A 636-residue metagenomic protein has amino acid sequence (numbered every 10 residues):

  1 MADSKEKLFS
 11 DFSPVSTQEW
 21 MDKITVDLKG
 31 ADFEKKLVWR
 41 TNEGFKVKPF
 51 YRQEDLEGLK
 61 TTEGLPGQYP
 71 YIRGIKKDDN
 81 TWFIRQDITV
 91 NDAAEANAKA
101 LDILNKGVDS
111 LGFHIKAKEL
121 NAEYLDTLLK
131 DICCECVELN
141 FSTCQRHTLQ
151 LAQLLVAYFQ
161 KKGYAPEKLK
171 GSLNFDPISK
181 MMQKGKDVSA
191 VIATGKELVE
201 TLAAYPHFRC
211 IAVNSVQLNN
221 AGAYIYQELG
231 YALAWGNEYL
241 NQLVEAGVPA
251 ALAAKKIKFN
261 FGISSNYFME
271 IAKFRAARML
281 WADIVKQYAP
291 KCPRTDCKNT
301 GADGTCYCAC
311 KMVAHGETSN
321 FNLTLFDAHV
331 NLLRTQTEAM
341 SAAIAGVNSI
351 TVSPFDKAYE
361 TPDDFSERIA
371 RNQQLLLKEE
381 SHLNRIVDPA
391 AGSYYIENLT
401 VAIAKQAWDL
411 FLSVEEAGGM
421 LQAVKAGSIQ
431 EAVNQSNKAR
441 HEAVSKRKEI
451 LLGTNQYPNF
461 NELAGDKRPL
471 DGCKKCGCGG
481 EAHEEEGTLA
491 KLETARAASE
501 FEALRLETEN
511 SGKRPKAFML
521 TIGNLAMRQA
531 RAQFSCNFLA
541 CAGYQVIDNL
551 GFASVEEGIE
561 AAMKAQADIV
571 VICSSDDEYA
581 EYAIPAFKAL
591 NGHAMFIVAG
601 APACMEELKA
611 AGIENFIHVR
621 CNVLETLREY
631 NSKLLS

Functional and structural regions predicted by a protein language model:
A2-N266, E270, K291, T295-D303 (+15 more regions): Catalytic alpha/beta active-site cores
A2-Q18, V38-W39, F45-Y71, N348 (+2 more regions): Intrinsic disorder at enzyme termini
V38-K46, N174-I178, N214-N220, A253-S264 (+4 more regions): A glycine-rich phosphate-binding loop feature that marks nucleotide/adenosyl-phosphate handling sites
G44, G107, G163, W281 (+4 more regions): Conserved, mostly hydrophobic/aromatic
L198, A203-Q242, L333-F411, A417: Mobile "lid/hinge" segments at catalytic clefts and subdomain interfaces of large enzymes
A223-L229, S264-A276, S319-L332, E360-A370 (+4 more regions): Short glycine/threonine-rich loop-to-helix capping motif typified by GTGT followed within a few residues by an Asp-Pro
E270, F274-L280, I284, G316 (+5 more regions): Extended, hydrophobic alpha-helical segments in both membrane/secreted and soluble proteins
G472-I547, E560, K609-A610, N615-F616 (+1 more regions): ATP-dependent carboxylate/acyl-activation modules
